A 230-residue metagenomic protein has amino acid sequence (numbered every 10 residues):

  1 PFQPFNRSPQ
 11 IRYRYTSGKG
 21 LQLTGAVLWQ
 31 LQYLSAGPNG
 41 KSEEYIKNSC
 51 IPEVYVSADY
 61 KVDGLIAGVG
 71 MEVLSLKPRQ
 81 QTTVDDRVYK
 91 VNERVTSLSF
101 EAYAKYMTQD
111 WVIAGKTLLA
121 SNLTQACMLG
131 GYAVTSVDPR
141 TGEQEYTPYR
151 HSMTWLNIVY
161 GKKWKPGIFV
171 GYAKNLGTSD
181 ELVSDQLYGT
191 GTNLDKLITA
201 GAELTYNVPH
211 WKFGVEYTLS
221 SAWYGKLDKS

Functional and structural regions predicted by a protein language model:
P1-D59, L129-Q144: Surface-exposed coil loops of outer-membrane beta-barrel proteins
F2-N6, K47-E53, V91-S97, E145-H151 (+3 more regions): Transmembrane beta-barrel outer-membrane domains
I11-Y15, V56-Y60, A102-Y106, G115 (+4 more regions): Residues on the lipid-exposed face of transmembrane beta-strands in outer-membrane beta-barrel proteins
Y13-T24, Y60-A67, M107-D110, K163-K165 (+2 more regions): Short loop/turn motifs that connect adjacent beta-strands in outer-membrane beta-barrel proteins
L23-W29, V69-S75, I168-A173, G214-S221: Transmembrane beta-strand segments that form the barrel wall of outer-membrane beta-barrel proteins
Y33-S35, L176-S179, S221-K226: Short active-site-adjacent structural elements
K61-L194: Detector for outer-membrane/organellar transmembrane beta-barrel domains, recognizing the amphipathic beta-strand
D195-S230: C-terminal amphipathic "assembly/sorting" segment characterized by alternating charged and hydrophobic residues
